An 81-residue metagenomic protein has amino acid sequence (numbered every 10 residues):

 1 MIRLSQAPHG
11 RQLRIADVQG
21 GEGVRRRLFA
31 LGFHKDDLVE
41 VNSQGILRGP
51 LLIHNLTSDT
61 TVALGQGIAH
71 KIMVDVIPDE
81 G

Functional and structural regions predicted by a protein language model:
M1, G20-G21, D37, S43-R48: Short, charged beta-turn/beta-strand-edge "cap" motif at the junction between a beta-strand and an adjacent loop
G23-R27: Short alpha-helix capping/helix-loop boundary micro-motifs
R48, L52-G81: C-terminal structural segments of small proteins and small subunits
